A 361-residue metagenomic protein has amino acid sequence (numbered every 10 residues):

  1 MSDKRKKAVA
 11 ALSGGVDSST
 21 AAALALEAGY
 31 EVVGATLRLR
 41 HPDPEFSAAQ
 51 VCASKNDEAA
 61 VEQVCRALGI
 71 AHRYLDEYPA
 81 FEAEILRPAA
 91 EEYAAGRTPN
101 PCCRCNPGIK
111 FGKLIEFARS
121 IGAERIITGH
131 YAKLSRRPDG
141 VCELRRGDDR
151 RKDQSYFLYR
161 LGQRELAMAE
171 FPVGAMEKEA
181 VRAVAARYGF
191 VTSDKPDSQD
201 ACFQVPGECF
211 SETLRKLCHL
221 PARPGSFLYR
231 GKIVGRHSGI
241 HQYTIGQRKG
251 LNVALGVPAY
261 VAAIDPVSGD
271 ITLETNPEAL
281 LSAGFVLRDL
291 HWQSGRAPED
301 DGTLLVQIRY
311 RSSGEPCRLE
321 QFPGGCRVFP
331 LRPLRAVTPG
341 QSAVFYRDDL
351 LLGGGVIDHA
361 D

Functional and structural regions predicted by a protein language model:
M1-Y159, E170, E179-A180, A186 (+1 more regions): ATP-dependent adenylation/nucleotidyltransferase module used to activate substrates
I127-L134, V141-D361: AMP-forming adenylation/ATP pyrophosphatase catalytic core
